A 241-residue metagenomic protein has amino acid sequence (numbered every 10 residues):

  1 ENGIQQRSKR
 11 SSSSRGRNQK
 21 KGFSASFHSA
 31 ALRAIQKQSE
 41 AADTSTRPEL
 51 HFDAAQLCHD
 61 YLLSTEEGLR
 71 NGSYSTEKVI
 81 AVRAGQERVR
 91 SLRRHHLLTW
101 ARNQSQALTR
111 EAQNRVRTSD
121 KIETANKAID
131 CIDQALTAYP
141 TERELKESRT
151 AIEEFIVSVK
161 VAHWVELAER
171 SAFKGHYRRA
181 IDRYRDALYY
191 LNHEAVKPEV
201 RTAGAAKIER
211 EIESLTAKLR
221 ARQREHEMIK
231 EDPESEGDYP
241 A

Functional and structural regions predicted by a protein language model:
E1-S105: N-terminal topogenic membrane-targeting module
K20, S39, D43-L50, Q113-D120 (+5 more regions): Hydrophobic/aromatic side-chain positions at a characteristic register within alpha-helices of tetratricopeptide repeats
H28, T44, P48-H51, A55 (+5 more regions): TPR-repeat structural position
A31-Q38, C58, L108, A112 (+3 more regions): TPR repeat positional signature
A42, C58-L69, I132, Y139 (+2 more regions): Alpha-helical junction/boundary sensor with strong preference for TPR arrays
H59, A125-A138, Y177-H193: TPR/TPR-like (Sel1-like) alpha-helical repeat modules
L97-A138, E213-A241: Intrinsically disordered, low-complexity, charge-biased linker/tail regions
E147-A241: Long, non-transmembrane cytosolic or organellar matrix-exposed soluble domains/tails of integral membrane proteins
